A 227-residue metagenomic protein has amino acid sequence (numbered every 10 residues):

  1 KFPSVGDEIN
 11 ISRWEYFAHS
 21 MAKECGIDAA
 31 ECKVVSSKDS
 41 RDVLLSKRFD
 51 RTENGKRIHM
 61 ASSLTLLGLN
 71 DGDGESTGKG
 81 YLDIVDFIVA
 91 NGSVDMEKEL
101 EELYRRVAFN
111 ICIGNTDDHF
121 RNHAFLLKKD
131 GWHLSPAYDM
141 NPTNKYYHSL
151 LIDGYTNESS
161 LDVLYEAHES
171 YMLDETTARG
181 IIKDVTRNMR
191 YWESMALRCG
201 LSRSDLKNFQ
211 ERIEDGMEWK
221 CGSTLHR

Functional and structural regions predicted by a protein language model:
K1-R227: Anionic ligand-binding catalytic core segments
